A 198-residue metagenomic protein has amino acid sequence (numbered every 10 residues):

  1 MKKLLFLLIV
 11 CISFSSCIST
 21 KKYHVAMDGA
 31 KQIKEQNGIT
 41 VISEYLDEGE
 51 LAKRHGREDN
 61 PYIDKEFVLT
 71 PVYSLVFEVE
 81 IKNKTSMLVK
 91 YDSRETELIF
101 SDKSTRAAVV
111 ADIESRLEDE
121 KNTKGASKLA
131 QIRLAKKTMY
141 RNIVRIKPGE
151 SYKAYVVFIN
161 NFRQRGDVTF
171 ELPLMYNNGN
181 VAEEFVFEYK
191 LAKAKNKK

Functional and structural regions predicted by a protein language model:
M1-L4: Positively charged n-region of N-terminal signal peptides that target proteins for export
S13-S16: C-terminal motif of bacterial Sec signal peptides marking the signal peptidase cleavage site
T20-V72: Low-complexity, acidic Ser/Thr/Pro/Gly-rich terminal tails and inter-domain linkers that flank the onset of structured
D64-F67, R141-I146, I159: Beta-strand-rich interaction surfaces with strong enrichment in secreted/lumenal proteins
V72, K147-E150: Solvent-exposed, conformationally flexible loop/turn segments
L75-N83: Short, well-ordered beta-strand segments enriched in hydrophobic/aromatic residues
K84-I146, A192-N196: The feature marks short-to-medium sequence segments in extracytoplasmic or secretory-pathway proteins
Y152-G179: Short, surface-exposed ligand- or partner-binding patches at beta-edge/loop junctions that are enriched in aromatics
